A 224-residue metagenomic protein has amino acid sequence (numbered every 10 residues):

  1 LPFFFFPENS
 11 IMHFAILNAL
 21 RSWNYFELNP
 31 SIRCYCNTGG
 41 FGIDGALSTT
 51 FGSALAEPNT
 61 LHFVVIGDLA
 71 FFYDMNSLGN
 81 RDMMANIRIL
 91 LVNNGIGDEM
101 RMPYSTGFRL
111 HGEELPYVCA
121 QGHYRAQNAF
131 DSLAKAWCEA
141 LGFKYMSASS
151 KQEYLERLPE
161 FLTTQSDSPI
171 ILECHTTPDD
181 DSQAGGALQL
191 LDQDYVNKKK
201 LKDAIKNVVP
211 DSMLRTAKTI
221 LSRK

Functional and structural regions predicted by a protein language model:
L1-A19: Active-site pocket-lining segments that scaffold enzyme catalytic pockets across diverse folds
S22-K224: Thiamine diphosphate
